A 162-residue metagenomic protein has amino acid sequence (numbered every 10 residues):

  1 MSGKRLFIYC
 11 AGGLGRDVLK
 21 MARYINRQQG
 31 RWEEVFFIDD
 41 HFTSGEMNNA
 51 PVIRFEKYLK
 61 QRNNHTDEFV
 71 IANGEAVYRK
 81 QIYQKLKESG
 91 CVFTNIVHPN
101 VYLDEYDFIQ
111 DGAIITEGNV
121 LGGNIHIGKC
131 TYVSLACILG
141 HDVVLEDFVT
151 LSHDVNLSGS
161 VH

Functional and structural regions predicted by a protein language model:
G3-A22: Glycine-rich adenosine-cofactor-binding loop
R5-F7, E34, T66-V70: Short active-site oxyanion
G13-R16, V77-Y78, F108: Short alpha-helical
A22-N26, L86: Active-site catalytic pocket residues across diverse enzymes, especially alpha/beta-hydrolases
I25-E46: NAD(P)-binding Rossmann-fold cofactor-contacting core
F42-Y102: Phosphate-bearing ligand-interacting subdomains that bind or position ATP/ADP/UDP/GDP/NAD(P) or nucleotide-linked
I96-H162: Structural signal for interior beta-strand "rungs" in well-ordered beta-sheet cores of soluble enzyme domains
